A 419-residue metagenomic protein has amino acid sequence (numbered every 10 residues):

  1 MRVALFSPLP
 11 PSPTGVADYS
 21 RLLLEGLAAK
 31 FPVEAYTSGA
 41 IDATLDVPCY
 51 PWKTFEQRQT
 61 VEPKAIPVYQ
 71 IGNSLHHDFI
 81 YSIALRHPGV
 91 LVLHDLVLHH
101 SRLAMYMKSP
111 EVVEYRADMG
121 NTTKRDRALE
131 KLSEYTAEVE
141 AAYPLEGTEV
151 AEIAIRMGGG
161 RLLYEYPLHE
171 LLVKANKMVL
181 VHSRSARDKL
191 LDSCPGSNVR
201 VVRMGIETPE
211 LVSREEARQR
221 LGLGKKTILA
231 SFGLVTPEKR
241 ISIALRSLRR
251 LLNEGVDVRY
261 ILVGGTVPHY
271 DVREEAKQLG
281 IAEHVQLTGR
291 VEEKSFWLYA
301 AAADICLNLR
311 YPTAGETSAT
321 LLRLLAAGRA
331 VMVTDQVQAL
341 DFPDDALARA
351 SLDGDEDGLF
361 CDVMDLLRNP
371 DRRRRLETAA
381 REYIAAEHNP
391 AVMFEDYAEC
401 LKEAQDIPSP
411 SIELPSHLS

Functional and structural regions predicted by a protein language model:
L5, L180, L223-K239, L245: Conserved donor-binding/catalytic core segment of Leloir-type glycosyltransferases
G39, I206, F232, R259-R273: Glycosyltransferase donor-sugar binding loop
S185, G205: Carbohydrate-associated surface elements
E210-L223: A short helix/loop element that forms part of the nucleotide-sugar donor recognition site in Leloir-type
V272-K294: Nucleotide-activated donor-binding/catalytic signature segment of Leloir-type glycosyltransferases, i.e., the conserved
A326, A330-T334: Short hydrophobic beta-strand element within catalytic cores of glycosyltransferases and related nucleotide-activated
L340-M364, R372: Change "using UDP/GDP/dTDP sugars" to "using nucleotide sugars
R372-A386, E399: A short, well-ordered alpha-helix in the C-terminal region of glycosyltransferases
